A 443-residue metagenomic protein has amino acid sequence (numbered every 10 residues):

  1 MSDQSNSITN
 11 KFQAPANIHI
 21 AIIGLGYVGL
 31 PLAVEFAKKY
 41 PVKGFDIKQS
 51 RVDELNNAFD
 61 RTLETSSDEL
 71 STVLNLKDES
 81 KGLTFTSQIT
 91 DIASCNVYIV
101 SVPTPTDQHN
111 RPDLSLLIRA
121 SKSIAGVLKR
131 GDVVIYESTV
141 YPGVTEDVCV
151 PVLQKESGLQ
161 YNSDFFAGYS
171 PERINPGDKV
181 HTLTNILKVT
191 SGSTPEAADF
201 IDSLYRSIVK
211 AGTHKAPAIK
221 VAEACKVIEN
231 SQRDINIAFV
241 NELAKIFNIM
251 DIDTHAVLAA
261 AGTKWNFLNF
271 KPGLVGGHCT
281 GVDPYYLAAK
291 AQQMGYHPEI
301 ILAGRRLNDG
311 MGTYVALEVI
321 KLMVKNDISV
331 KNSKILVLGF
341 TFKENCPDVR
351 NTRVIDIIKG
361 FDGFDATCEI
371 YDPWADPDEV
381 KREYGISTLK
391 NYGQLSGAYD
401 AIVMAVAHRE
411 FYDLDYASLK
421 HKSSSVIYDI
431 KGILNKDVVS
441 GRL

Functional and structural regions predicted by a protein language model:
S2-L443: Structural/interface elements that position substrates and couple domains in central-metabolism enzymes
